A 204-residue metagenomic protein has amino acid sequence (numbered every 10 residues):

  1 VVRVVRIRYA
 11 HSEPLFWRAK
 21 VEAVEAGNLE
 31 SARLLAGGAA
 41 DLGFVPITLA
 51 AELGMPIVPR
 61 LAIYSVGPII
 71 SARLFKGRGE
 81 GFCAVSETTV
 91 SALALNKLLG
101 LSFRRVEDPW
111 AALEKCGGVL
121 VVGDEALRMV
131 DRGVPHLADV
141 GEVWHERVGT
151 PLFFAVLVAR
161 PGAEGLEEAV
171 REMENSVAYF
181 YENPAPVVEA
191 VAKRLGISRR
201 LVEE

Functional and structural regions predicted by a protein language model:
V1-A19, E25-A26, S65, I69-G117 (+3 more regions): Bilobed "Venus flytrap"/periplasmic-binding protein-like clamshell domains and structurally analogous long
V1-G54, V58-L61, R78, A178-E204: N-terminal hydrophobic or amphipathic helices and topogenic motifs
K20-E25, M55-A62, F82, G100-R104 (+1 more regions): Active-site regions of enzymes building and remodeling cell-envelope glycoconjugates
G27, P46, T89, D139 (+2 more regions): Helix N-cap and loop-to-helix transition residues
R33-G37, I47-L53, Y64, P68 (+3 more regions): Short linear motifs at secondary-structure transitions and domain/linker junctions
V45-P46, V85, V122, R160: Conserved residues at the C-terminal ends of beta-strands
I57-R78, R147-P161: Hydrophobic/proline-rich hinge and linker segments of small-molecule sensing/allosteric domains, predominantly
E107-A190: Pocket-lining segment of extracytoplasmic ligand-binding domains
